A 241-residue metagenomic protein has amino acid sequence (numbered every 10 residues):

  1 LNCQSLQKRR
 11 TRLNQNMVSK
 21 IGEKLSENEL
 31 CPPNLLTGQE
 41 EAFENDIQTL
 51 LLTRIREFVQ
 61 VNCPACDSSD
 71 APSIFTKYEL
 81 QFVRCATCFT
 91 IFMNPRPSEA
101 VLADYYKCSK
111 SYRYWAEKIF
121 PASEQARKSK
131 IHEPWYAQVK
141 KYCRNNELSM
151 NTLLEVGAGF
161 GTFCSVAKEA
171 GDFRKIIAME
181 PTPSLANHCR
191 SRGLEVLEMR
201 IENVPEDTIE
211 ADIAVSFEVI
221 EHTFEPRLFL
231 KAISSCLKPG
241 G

Functional and structural regions predicted by a protein language model:
L6-N28: N-terminal alpha-helical interaction blocks
R9-M17, S73-I91, L154-V156, E195-R200 (+2 more regions): Short, charged N-terminal helix-start/capping segments
E27-I119: N-terminal juxtadomain amphipathic helix that follows a signal peptide/anchor or precedes a small N-terminal auxiliary
P33-L36, A126-R127, A167: Short acidic/polar alpha-helix capping motifs at helix-coil junctions
L51, I55-F58, E133-G241: Conserved SAM-binding loop
K107-C108, K130-I131, R200: Short, solvent-exposed coil/turn linker segments
I119-W135: Conserved SAM-binding loop and adjacent beta-strand
